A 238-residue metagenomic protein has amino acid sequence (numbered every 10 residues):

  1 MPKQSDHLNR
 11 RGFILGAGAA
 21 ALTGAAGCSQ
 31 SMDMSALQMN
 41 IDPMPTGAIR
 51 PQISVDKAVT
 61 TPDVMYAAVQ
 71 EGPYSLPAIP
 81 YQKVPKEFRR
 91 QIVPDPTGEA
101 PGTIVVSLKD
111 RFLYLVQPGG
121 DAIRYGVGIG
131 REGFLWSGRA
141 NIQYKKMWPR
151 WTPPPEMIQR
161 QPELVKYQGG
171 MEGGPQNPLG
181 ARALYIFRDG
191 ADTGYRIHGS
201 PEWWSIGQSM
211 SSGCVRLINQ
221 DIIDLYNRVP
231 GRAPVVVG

Functional and structural regions predicted by a protein language model:
P2-G238: N-terminal pre-domains immediately preceding structured catalytic cores
